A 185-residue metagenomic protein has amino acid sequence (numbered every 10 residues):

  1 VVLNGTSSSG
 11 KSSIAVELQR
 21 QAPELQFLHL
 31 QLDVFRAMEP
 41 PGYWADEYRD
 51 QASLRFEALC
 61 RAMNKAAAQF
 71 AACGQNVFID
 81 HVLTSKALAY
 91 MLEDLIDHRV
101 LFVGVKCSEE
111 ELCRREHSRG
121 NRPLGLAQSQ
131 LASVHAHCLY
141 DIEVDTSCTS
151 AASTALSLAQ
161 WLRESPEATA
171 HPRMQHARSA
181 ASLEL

Functional and structural regions predicted by a protein language model:
L3: Hydrophobic anchor at the beta1->P-loop junction of P-loop NTPases
T6: P-loop (Walker A) phosphate-binding loop of NTP-binding proteins
S9: ATP-binding Walker
S12: Walker A/P-loop
V16-A62: Conserved substrate/cofactor phosphate-moiety recognition/catalytic segment in nucleotide-dependent phosphotransferases
C73-I79, R99-L101: Loop/turn-to-beta-strand initiation segments
I96-E116, V144: Conserved phosphate-donor/acceptor-positioning beta-strand/loop module used by diverse small-molecule
R114-L185: Small-molecule kinase domains that catalyze NTP-dependent phosphoryl transfer to phosphate-bearing small molecules
